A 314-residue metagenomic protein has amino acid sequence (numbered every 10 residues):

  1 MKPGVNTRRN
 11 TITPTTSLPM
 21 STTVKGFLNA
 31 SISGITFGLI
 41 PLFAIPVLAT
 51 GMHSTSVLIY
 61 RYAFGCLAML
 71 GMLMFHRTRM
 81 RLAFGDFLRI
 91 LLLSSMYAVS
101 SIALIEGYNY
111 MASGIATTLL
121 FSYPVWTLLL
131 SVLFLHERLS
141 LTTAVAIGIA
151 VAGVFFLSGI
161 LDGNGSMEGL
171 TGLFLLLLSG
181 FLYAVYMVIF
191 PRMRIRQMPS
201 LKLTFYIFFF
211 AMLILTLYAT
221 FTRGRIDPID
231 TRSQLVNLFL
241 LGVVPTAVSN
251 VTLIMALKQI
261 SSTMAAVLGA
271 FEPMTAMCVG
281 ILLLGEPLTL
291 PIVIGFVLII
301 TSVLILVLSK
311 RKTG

Functional and structural regions predicted by a protein language model:
K2-S56, Y60, S95, V99 (+3 more regions): Glycine-/small-residue-enriched transmembrane alpha-helix faces in small-molecule transporters and effluxers
V24-N29, T55-G71, A146-A152, T171-L178 (+1 more regions): Hydrophobic alpha-helical transmembrane segments of multi-pass integral membrane proteins, especially transporters
L28-A30, G34-I35, Y60, A116-S122 (+2 more regions): Helix-helix packing/entry segments at the starts of transmembrane helices
T36, P41, L73-A116, L120 (+2 more regions): Specific transmembrane alpha-helical segments of multi-pass solute transporters/efflux pumps, especially DMT/EamA
F37-G38, L93-S101, Y123-P124, S158 (+5 more regions): Transmembrane alpha-helical core positions of polytopic small-molecule transporters
L42-S54, N109, S158-G169, T220-N237 (+1 more regions): Membrane-interface helix termini and inter-helical loops of multi-pass transporters
S56-L67, Y97, L104-R138, T143 (+2 more regions): Specific alpha-helical transmembrane segments that line the substrate/conduction pathway and gating interfaces
M69, L139-L161, G180, A270 (+2 more regions): Hydrophobic transmembrane alpha-helices of multi-pass small-molecule transport proteins
